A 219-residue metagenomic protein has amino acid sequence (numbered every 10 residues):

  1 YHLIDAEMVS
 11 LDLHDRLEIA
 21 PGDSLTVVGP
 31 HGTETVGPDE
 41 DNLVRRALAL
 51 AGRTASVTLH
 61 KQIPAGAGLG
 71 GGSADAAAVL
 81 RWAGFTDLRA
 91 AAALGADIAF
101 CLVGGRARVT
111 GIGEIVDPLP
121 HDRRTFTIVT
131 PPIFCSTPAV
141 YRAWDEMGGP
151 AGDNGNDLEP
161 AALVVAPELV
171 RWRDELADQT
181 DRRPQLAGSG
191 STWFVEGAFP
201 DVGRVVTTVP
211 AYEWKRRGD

Functional and structural regions predicted by a protein language model:
Y1-A67, T130: ATP-binding N-lobe of GHMP and related small-molecule kinases
H2-E7, F85-Q185, E196-D219: ATP-dependent small-molecule kinase catalytic core of the GHMP/sugar-kinase superfamily and closely related
D5, R45, A77-L80, Y141: Predominant activation on well-ordered alpha-helical scaffold segments within soluble catalytic domains
V27, V44-A47, L80, A166 (+1 more regions): Short, hydrophobic beta-strand segments that form beta-sheet elements in well-ordered domains
L43, D75, E168: Charged catalytic carboxylate motif
P64-G66, A99, S191-F194: Short, active-site-adjacent cap segments at secondary-structure transitions
A67-A92: DPxDG-like acidic metal-binding loop motif
G71-G72, L186-S191: Glycine-rich beta-strand-to-loop/alpha-helix junction loops that act as flexible
